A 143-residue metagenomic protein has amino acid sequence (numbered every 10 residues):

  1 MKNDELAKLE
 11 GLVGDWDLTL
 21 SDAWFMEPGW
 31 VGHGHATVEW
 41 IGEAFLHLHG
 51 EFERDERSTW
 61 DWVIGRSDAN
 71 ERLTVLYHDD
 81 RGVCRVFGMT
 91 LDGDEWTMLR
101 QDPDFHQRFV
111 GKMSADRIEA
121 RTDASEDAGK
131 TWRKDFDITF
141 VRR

Functional and structural regions predicted by a protein language model:
M1-D15: N-terminal helix-cap/turn-to-beta initiation motif at the start of protein domains
V13-D17, G42-H49, N70-V75, L91-L99 (+1 more regions): Short, hydrophobic/aromatic-rich segments at coil-to-beta transitions
D15-L46: Short, solvent-exposed loop/hinge segments that bridge or flank secondary-structure elements
W16, P28-W30, L73, G129-K134: Tryptophan-centered short beta-strand motifs
V31-H35, R57-D61, G82-V86, D104-R108 (+2 more regions): Short, surface-exposed coil-to-beta transition loops
E51-V86: Helix-adjacent hinge/juxtasegments
K112-D116: Beta-rich strand-turn-strand
D123-E126: Conserved Ser/Thr-centered positions that define the repeating blades of beta-propeller domains
